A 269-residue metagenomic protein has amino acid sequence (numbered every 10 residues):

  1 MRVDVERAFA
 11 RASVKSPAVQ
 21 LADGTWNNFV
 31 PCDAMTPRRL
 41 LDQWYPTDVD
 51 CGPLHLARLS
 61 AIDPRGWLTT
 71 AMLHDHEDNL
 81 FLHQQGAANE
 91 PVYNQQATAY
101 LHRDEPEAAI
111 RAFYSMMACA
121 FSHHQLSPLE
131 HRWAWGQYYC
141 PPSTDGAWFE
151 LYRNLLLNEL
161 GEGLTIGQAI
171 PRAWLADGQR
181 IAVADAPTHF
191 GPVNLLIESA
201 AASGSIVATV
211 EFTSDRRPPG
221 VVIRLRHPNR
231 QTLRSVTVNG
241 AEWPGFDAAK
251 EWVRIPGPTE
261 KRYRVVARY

Functional and structural regions predicted by a protein language model:
M1-K15, D63: Active-site neighborhood of glycoside hydrolase catalytic domains
D4, Q85-G86, R264-V266: Small/flexible residues
R7-F9, W26, T36, G66 (+4 more regions): Low-complexity, compositionally biased segments
L21-L160, P219: Active-site core of glycosidic bond-cleaving carbohydrate-active enzymes
E107-Y269: Non-catalytic C-terminal accessory modules of carbohydrate-active enzymes
